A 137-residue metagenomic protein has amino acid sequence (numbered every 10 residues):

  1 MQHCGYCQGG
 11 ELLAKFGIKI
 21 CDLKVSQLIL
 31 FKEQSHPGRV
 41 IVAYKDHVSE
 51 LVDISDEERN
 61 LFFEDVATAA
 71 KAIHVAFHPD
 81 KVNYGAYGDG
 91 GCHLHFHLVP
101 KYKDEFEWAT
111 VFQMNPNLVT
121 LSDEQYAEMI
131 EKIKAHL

Functional and structural regions predicted by a protein language model:
M1-L137: HIT superfamily nucleotide-processing domains
